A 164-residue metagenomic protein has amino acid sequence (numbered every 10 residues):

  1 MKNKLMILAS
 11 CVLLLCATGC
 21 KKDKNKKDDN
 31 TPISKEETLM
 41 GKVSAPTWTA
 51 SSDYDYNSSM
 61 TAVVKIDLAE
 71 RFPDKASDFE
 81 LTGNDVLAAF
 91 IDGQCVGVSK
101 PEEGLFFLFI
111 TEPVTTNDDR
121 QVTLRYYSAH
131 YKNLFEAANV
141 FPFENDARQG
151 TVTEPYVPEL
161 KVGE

Functional and structural regions predicted by a protein language model:
M1-I7: Bacterial N-terminal signal peptides that target proteins for export
K2, A17-V43: Bacterial Sec-dependent N-terminal signal peptides
A9-C16: Bacterial N-terminal signal peptides
C20, D85, V122: Residue-level detector of short, conserved catalytic/binding motifs and their immediate flanks
S34-D85, F90-I91: Short, surface-exposed binding/anchoring microloops in extracellular/periplasmic proteins
V86, F90-R120: Tryptophan-paired
Y126-E136: Short acidic/polar inter-strand loop motif in beta-rich domains
N139-E164: Extracellular beta-sheet/turn segments enriched in Thr/Pro/Gly and aliphatic residues
